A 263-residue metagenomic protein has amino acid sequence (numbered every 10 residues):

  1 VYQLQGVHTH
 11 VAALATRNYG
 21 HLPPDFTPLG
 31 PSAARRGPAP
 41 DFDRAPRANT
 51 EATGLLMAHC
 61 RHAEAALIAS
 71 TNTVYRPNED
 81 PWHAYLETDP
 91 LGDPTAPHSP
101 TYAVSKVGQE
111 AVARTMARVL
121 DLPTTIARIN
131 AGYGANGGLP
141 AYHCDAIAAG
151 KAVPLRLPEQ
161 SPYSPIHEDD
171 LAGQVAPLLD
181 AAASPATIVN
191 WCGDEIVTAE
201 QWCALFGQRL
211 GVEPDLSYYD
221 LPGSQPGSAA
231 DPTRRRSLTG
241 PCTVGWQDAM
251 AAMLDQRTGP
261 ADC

Functional and structural regions predicted by a protein language model:
V1-A48: NAD(P)H-binding glycine-rich loop region in Rossmannoid oxidoreductase-like domains and their noncatalytic homologs
A33, G54-T101: Conserved Rossmann-fold NAD(P)-dependent oxidoreductase catalytic core, especially the SDR/UDP-sugar
A96-T124: Active-site Tyr-X1-5-Lys
R114-Y163, E168: NAD(P)-dependent short-chain dehydrogenase/reductase
R128, G132-G134, L155-P162, T187-V197 (+2 more regions): Glycine-rich Rossmann NAD(P)(H)-binding loop
Y133-G137, Q160-A172, I188-F206, V244 (+1 more regions): Substrate-binding strand-loop-helix patch in Rossmann-like NAD(P)-dependent oxidoreductase/epimerase domains
E168, T198-A204, Y218-C263: Conserved C-terminal active-site "lid" loop/helix of NAD(P)H-dependent oxidoreductases that clamps the redox cofactor
Q174-P222, P226: Mid/C-terminal beta-alpha module of Rossmann-like enzyme folds, strongest in SDR-family dehydrogenases/epimerases
